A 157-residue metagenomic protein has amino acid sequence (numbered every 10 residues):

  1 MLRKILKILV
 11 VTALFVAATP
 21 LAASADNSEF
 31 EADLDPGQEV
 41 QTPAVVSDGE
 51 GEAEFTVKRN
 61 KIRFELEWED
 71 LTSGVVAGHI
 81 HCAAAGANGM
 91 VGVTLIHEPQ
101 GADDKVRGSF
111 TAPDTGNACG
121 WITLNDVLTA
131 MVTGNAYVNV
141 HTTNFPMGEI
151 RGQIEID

Functional and structural regions predicted by a protein language model:
M1-V10: Bacterial N-terminal signal peptides that target proteins for export
L9-T19: Bacterial N-terminal signal peptides
L21-G78, C82-D157: Metal-centered catalytic cores of metalloenzymes
